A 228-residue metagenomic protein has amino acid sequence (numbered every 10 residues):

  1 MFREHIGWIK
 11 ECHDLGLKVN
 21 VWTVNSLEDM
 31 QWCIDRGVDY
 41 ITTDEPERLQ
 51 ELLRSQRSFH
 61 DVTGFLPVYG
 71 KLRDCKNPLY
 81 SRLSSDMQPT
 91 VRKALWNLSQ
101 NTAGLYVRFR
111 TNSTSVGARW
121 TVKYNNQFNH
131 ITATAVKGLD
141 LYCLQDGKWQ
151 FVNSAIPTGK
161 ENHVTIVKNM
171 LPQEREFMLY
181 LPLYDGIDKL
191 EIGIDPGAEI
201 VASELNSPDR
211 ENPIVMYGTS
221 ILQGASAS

Functional and structural regions predicted by a protein language model:
M1-L53: Short loop-to-alpha-helix "cap/lid" segments that border enzyme active sites across diverse enzyme classes
T23, L181, G218: Short beta-strand/turn micro-motifs composed of small residues that flank or help shape donor/cofactor-binding pockets
N25, Y124, S220: Residue-level signal for short, function-critical loop segments
E28-M30, K148, Q223: Flexible, glycine-rich phosphate/dinucleotide-binding loops and adjacent beta-alpha linkers at cofactor/substrate
G37-Y40, G104, G218, G224: Glycine-centered flexibility sites
R48-L49, Y124, Q223: Glycine-rich nucleotide phosphate-binding loop and flanking beta-alpha elements of Rossmann-like dinucleotide-binding
R54-P213: N-terminal secretory targeting modules
E211-S228: Catalytic nucleophile-elbow at a beta strand-turn-alpha helix junction centered on a G-D-S/GDSL motif, marking
